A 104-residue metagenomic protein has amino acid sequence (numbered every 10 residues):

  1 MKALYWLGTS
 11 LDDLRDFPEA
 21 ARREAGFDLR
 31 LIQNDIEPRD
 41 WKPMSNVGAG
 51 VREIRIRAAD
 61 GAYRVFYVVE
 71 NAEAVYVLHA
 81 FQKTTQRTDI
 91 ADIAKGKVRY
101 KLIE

Functional and structural regions predicted by a protein language model:
M1-A62, N71-A74, Q82-E104: Basic, Lys/Arg-enriched alpha-helical interface segments
V65: Portal/gating segments that form or line small-molecule/metal binding sites
V68: Short hydrophobic/aromatic beta-strand micro-patches that form the beta-sheet surface supporting nucleotide- or nucleic
L78: ATP-dependent carboxylate-activation loops
